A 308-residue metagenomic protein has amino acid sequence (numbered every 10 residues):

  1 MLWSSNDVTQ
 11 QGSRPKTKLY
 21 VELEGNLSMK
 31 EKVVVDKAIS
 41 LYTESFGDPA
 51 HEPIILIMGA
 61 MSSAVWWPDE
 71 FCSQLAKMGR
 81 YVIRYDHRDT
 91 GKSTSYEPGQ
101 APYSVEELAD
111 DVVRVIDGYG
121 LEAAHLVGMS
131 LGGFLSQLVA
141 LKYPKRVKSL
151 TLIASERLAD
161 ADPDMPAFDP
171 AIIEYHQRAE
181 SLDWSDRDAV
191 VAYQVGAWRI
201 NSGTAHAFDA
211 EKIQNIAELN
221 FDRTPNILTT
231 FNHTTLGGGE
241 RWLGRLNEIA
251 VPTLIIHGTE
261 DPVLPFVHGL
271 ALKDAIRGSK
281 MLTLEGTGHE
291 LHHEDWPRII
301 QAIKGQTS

Functional and structural regions predicted by a protein language model:
K37-S95: Conserved HGGG/HGGXW glycine-rich cap/lid loop of the alpha/beta-hydrolase fold
E106-A124: Conserved acidic catalytic loop of the alpha/beta-hydrolase fold
G133-P144, L150: Short glycine-enriched nucleophile-adjacent loop and the immediately C-terminal alpha-helix near the catalytic center
L150-W184: Flexible "cap/lid" loop of the alpha/beta hydrolase fold
P170-G244, V251, A271: Alpha/beta-hydrolase
I249, I255-H257: Short beta-strand/loop motif that positions the catalytic acidic residue of the alpha/beta-hydrolase fold
E260-L264: Acidic catalytic loop of the alpha/beta-hydrolase fold
S279-S308: Catalytic active-site module of serine/aspartate enzymes centered on a nucleophile-bearing elbow/loop
